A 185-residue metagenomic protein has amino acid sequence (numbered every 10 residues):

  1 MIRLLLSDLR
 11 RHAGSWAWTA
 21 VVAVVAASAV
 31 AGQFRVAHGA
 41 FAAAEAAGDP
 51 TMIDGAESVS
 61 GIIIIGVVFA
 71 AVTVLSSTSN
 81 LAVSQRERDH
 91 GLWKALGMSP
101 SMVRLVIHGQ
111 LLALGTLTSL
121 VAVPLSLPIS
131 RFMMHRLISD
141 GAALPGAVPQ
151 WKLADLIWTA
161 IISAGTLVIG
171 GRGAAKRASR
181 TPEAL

Functional and structural regions predicted by a protein language model:
M1-W18, Q85-D89, F132-L156, V168-L185: Feature of multi-pass inner-membrane transport and sensor proteins that recognizes transmembrane helices together
G14-A40, D54-R88, L112-V121, L125 (+1 more regions): Hydrophobic alpha-helical transmembrane segments of multi-pass inner-membrane transport and secretion
A37-A40, T78, V83, W93 (+3 more regions): Hydrophobic alpha-helical interface/terminus motif in multipass membrane transporters
A37-G48, I129-L144: Peri-membrane helix termini and adjoining interfacial loops of integral membrane proteins
P50-I64, F69, D140-R172: Conserved transmembrane alpha-helices of multi-pass membrane proteins, especially helix-helix packing segments enriched
R104-A113: Interfacial transmembrane-helix starts/ends
